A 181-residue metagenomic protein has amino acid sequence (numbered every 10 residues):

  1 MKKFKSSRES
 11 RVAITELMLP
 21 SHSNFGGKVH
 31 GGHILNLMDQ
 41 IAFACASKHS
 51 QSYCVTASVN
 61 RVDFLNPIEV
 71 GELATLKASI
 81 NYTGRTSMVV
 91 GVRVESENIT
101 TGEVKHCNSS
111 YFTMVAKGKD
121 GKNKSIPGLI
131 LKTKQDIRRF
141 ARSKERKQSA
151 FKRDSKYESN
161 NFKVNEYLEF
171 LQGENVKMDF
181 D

Functional and structural regions predicted by a protein language model:
K2-K3, R8-V12, V70, N81-D181: HotDog/MaoC-like acyl-thioester-processing domains
K5-R11, V29, Q40-T75, I80-Y82 (+2 more regions): Hydrophobic beta-strand-centered segment that forms part of the acyl-chain substrate-binding groove
A13-L17: Active-site-flanking beta-strand signature of metal-NTP-handling nucleotidyl enzymes and homologous cyclase-like
L19-P20, L65: Residue-level recognition of the GNAT/N-acetyltransferase active site
S21-K28: A short glycine/serine-rich beta->alpha loop
N24, I34-L35, D39-Q40: N-terminal, Lys/Arg-enriched amphipathic/low-complexity engagement segments that precede the first folded domain
K28, G32-H33, K122: Gly/Ser/Thr-rich helix-start
